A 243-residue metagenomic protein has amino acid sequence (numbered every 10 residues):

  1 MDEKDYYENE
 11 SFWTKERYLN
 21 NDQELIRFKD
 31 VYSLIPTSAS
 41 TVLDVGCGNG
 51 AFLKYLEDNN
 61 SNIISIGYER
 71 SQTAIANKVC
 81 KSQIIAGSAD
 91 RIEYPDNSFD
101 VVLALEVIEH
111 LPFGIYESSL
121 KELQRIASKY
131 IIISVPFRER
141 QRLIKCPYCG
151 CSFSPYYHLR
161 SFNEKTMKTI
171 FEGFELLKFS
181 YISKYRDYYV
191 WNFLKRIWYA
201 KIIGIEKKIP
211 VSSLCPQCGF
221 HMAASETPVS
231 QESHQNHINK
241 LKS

Functional and structural regions predicted by a protein language model:
M1-P95, L103, E117-L120, P155-Y157 (+2 more regions): Conserved N-terminal segment of class I S-adenosyl-L-methionine
V79, R142-P147, Y188-K195: Short aromatic-enriched loop/helix-cap "lid" or pocket-rim segments at secondary-structure transitions that line
L103-G114: A short SAM/SAH-binding and catalytic strip from SAM-dependent methyltransferases
E117-K129: A short glycine-rich, Lys/Arg-flanked "PGG" loop and its adjoining helix->strand segment in the class I
I133-H158: Short, glycine-/aromatic-enriched active-site segment of Class I SAM-dependent methyltransferases
H158-E175: Short alpha-helix
K178-N236: Conserved catalytic loop of SAM-dependent methyltransferase domains
